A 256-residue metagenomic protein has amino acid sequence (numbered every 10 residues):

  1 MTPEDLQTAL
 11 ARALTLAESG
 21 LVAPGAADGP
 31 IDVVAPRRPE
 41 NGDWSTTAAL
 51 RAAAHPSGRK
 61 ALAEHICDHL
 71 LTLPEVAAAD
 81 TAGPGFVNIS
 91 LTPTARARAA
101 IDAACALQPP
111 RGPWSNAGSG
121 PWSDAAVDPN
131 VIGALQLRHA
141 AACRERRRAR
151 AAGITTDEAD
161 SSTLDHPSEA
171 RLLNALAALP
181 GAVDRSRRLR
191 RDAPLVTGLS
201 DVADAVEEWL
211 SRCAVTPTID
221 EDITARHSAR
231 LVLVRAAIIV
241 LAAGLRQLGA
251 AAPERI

Functional and structural regions predicted by a protein language model:
M1-I256: Non-catalytic interaction-recognition regions
